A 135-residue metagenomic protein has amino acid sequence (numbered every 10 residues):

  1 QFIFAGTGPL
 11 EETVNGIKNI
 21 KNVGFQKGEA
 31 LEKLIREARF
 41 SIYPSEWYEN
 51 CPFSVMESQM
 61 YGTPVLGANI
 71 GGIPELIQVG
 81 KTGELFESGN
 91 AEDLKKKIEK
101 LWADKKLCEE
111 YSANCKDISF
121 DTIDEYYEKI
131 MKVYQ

Functional and structural regions predicted by a protein language model:
E12-K33: Nucleotide-activated donor-binding/catalytic signature segment of Leloir-type glycosyltransferases, i.e., the conserved
T13, M56, I70-G80, E84-L85: Short acidic/histidine- and often glycine-rich active-site loop of Leloir-type glycosyltransferases that engages
I20, G80-E87, K100: A short acidic/histidine/glycine-rich donor-binding loop in glycosyltransferase catalytic cores
E29, P44-F53, P74-E75: Nucleotide-sugar-dependent
R36-N50, T63: Acidic donor-binding loop of glycosyltransferase active sites
E46, T63, G67-P74, S88-G89: Short glycine-rich donor-binding/catalytic loop of glycosyltransferases that coordinates the nucleotide-sugar
E57-S58, L94: Short hydrophobic faces within alpha-helices
T82, D93, K100, L107-D121 (+1 more regions): A short, well-ordered alpha-helix in the C-terminal region of glycosyltransferases
